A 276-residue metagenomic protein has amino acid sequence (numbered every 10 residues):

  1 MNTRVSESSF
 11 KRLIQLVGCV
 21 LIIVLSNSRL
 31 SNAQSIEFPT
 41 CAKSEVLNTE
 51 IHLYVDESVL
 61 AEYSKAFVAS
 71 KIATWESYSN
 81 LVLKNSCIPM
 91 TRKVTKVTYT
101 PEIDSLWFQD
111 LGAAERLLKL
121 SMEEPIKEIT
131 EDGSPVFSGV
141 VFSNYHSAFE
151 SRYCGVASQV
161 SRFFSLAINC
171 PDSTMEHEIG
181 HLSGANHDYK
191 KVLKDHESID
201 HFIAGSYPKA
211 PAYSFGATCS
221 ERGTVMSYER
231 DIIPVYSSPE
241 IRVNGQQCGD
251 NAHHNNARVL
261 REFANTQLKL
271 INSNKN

Functional and structural regions predicted by a protein language model:
N2-R4, I88-P89: Short amphipathic alpha-helical segments with coiled-coil-like heptad repeat character
T3-V17: Bacterial N-terminal signal peptides that target proteins for export
E7-S8, L25, G112, A257: General helical secondary-structure elements
L16-L25: Bacterial N-terminal signal peptides
S31-S35: Boundary at the C-terminal end of the N-terminal hydrophobic targeting segment
I36-N276: Extracellular (secreted or membrane-anchored) zinc-dependent metallopeptidases, primarily metzincins but also closely
